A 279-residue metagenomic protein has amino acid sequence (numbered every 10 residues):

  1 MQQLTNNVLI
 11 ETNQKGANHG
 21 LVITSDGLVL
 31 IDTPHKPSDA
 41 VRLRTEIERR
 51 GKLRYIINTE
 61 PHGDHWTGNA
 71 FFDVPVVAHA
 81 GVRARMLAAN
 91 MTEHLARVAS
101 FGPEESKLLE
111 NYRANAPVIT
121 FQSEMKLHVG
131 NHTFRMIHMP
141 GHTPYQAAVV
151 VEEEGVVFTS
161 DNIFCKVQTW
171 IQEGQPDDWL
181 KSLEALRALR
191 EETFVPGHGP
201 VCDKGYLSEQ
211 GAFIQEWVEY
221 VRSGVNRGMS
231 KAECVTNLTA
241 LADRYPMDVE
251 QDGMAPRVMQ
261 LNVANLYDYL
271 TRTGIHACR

Functional and structural regions predicted by a protein language model:
M1-E48, A148-S160: Conserved beta-strand hairpin/beta-sheet module of binuclear metal-dependent hydrolase folds, prominently
N7, V22, D32, I47 (+9 more regions): Divalent metal-coordination and catalytic microenvironments
N18-G20, I119, S123-M125, A147: Residue-level detector of beta-strand structural context in well-folded domains
L28-V29, H35-P37, K126, T133-P140 (+1 more regions): Metallo-beta-lactamase
P37-V82, R190: Active-site metal-binding motif and surrounding structural segment of the metallo-beta-lactamase
A40-V41, W66-N69, L87-A88, Q168 (+1 more regions): Short glycine-/acidic-enriched loop or helix-start segments at secondary-structure transitions that form or flank
L87-I137, E152-E153: Metallo-beta-lactamase
A188-L189, D203-R279: Accessory terminal helices/loops
